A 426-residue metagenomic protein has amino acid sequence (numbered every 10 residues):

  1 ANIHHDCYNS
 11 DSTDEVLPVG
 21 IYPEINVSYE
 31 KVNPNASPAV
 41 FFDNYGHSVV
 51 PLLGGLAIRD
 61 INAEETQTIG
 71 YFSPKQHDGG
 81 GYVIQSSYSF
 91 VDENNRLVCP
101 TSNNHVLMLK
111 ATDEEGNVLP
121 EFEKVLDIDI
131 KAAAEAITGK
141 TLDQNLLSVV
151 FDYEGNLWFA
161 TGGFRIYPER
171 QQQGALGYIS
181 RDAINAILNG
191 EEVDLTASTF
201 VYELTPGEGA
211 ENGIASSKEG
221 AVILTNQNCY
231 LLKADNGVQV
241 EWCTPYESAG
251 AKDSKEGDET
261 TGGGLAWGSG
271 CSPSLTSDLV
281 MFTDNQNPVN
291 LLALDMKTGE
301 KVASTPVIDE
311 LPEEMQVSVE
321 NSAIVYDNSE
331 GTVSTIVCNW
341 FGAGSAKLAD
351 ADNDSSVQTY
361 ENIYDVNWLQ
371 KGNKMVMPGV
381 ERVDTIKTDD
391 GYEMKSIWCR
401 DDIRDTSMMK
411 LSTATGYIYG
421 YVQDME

Functional and structural regions predicted by a protein language model:
A1-L56, V83-S87: Beta-strand-rich domains and repeat architectures in extracellular enzymes and scaffolds, especially beta-propellers
N9-I25, F72-G80, E123-T141, G190-G207 (+3 more regions): Surface-exposed loop and turn segments in beta-propeller and other repeat-based domains that flank or scaffold
S28-F41, K75-D92, A133-V150, P206-S216 (+3 more regions): Repeated scaffold domains used in trafficking and secretory/extracellular systems, primarily beta-propellers
A36, L279-T283, V289, N321-E426: Loop/turn-rich, solvent-exposed surfaces of beta-rich toroidal or solenoidal domains
H47-P51, R96-P100, N156-A160, G220-I223 (+4 more regions): Conserved beta-propeller blade signature
G55-A57, N103-L107, G163-P168, N228-Y230 (+3 more regions): Short glycine/acidic-enriched loop and turn motifs that connect beta-strands
I61-E64, A111-E114, S180-I184, K233-G237 (+2 more regions): Short loop/turn segments that connect beta-strands within beta-propeller blades
I214-N328: Long, internal scaffold/assembly segments composed of regular secondary structure
